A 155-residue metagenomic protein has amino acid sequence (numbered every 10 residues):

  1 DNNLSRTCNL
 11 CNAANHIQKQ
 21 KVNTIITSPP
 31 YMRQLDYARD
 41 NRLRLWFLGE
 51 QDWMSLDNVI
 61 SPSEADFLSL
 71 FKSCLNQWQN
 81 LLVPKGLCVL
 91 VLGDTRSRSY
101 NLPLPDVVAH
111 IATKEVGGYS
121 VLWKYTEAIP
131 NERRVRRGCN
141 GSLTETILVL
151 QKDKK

Functional and structural regions predicted by a protein language model:
D1-K155: Class I S-adenosyl-L-methionine-dependent methyltransferase catalytic core
